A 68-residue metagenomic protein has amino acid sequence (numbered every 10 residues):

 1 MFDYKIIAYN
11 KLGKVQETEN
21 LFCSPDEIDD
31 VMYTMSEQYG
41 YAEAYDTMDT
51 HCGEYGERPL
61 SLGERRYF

Functional and structural regions predicted by a protein language model:
M1, L21, R66-Y67: Intrinsic disorder/low-structure terminal segments
M1-V15: Short aromatic-glycine-(Arg/Gly/Cys) micro-motifs in beta-strand/loop hairpins
Y4-A8, I28, M35, A42-A44: Hydrophobic beta-strand residues in large extracellular and virion-surface proteins
A8-Y9, N20, D30, C52: Serine/threonine-rich, low-complexity intrinsically disordered segments
K14, D29-D30, S36, C52: Residues in flexible loops and secondary-structure boundaries
K14-D26: A short, exposed loop/beta-hairpin motif centered on an aromatic-Gly-Thr core
E17, I28-V31, G56-R58: Terminal low-complexity, poorly structured segments
M35-F68: Short, mixed-charge low-complexity intrinsically disordered segments
